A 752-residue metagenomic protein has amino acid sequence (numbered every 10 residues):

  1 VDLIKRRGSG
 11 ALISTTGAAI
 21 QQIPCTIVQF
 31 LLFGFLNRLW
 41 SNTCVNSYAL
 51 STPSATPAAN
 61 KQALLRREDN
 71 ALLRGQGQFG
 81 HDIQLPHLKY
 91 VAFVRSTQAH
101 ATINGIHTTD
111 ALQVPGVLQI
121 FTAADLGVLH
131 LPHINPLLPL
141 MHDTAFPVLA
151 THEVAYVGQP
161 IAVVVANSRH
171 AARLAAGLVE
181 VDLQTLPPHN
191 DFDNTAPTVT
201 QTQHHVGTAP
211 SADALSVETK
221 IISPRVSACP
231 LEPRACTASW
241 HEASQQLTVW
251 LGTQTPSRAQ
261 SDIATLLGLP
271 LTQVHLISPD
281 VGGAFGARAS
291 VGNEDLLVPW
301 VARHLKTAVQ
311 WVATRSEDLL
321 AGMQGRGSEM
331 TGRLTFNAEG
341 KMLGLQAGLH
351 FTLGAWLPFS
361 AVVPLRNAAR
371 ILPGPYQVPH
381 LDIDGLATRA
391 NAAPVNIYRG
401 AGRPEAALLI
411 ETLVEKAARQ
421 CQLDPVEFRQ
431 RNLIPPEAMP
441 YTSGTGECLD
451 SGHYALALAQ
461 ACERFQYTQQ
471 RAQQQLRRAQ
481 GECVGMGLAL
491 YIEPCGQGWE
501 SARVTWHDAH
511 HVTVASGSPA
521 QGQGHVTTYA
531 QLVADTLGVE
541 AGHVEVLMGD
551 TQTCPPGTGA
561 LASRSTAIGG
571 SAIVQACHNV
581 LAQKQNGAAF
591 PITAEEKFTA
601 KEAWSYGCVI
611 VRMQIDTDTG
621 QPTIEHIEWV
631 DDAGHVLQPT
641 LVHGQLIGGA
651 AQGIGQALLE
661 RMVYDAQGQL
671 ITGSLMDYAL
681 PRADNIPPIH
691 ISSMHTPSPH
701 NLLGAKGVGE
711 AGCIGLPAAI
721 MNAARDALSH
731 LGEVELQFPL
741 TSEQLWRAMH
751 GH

Functional and structural regions predicted by a protein language model:
N42-Q201, T219, H304: Flexible, low-hydrophobicity surface segments
Q62, E68-R74, L137-L140, T144 (+5 more regions): Glycine-rich loop/linker segments at domain edges
V114, A123-A124, L131, G268-H275 (+6 more regions): C-terminal catalytic domains of large/alpha subunits in multi-subunit enzymes
A212-L267, G485-S516, Q523: Conserved beta-alpha junction segments in alpha/beta enzyme cores
A284-K306, Q310-V312, H525-V533: Thiamine diphosphate
T307-F351, Q575-G587: Phosphate/diphosphate-binding loops
